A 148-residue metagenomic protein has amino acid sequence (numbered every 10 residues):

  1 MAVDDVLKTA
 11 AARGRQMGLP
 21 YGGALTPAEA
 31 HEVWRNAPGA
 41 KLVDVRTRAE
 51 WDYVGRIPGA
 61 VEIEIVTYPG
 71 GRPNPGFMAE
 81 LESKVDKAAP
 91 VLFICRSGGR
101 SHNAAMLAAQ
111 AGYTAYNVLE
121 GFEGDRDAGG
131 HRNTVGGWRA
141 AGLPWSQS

Functional and structural regions predicted by a protein language model:
M1-G39, R48-P90, S101-S148: Rhodanese-like catalytic fold shared by cysteine-dependent sulfurtransferases and DSP/PTP-type phosphatases
L42-D44: Structural scaffold elements adjacent to functional motifs in cytosolic proteins
F93-I94: Short, surface-exposed ligand- or partner-binding patches at beta-edge/loop junctions that are enriched in aromatics
